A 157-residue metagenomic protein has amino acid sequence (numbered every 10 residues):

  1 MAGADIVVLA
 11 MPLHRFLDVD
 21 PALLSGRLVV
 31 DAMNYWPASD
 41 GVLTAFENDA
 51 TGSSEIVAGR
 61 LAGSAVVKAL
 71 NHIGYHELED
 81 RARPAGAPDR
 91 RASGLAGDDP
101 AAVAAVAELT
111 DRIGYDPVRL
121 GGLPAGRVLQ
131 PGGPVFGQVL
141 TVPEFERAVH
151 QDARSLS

Functional and structural regions predicted by a protein language model:
M1-L28, A32-G41: Rossmann-like NAD(P)-binding element
V7, A82-R83, G132-V135: Short low-complexity, flexible loop/linker segments enriched in glycine and/or proline with clustered acidic
L9-A10, K68, L95-A96: Active-site-adjacent beta-strand anchor residues
P12-R15, I73-G74, D99-P100: Short beta->alpha connector loops
V19, I56-V57, E108: Generic structural signal for isolated residues within well-ordered alpha-helices
R27-L28, A65, A92, D116: Proline-centered loop/turn at the N-terminus of a beta-strand
L28, A32-P84: Rossmann-fold NAD(P)-binding glycine/threonine-rich loop
P88-S157: Active-site-lining helix/loop region of Rossmann-like oxidoreductase modules
